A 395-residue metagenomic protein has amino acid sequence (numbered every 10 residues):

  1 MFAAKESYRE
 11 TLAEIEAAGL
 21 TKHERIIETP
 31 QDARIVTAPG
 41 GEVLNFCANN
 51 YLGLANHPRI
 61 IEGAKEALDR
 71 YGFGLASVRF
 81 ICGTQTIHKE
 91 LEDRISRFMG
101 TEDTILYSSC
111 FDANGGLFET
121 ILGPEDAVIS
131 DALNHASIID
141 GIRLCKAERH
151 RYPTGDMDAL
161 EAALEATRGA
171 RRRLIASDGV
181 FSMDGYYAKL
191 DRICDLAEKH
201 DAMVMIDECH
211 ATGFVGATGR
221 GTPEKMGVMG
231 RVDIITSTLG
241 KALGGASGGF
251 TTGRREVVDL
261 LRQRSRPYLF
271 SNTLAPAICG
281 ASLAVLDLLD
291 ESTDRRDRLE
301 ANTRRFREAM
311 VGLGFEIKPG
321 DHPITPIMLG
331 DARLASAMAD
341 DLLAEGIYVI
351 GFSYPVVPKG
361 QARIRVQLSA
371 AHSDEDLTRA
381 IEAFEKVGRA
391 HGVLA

Functional and structural regions predicted by a protein language model:
F2, L54, P58, E62-E66 (+5 more regions): PLP-dependent enzyme catalytic core of the Aspartate aminotransferase-like
A4, Y8-F73, A202: N-terminal "arm"/small-domain region of PLP-dependent enzymes with the aminotransferase-like
N50, H150, T154-I206: Active-site phosphate-binding strand-loop segment of PLP-dependent enzymes
L54, D297-F306, V311-G346, V356 (+2 more regions): Conserved PLP-binding catalytic core of the aspartate aminotransferase-like
E62-C110: Conserved N-terminal alpha-helix of the aminotransferase class I/II PLP-enzyme fold
L117-A136: Conserved PLP-anchoring active-site segment centered on the Schiff-base-forming lysine
H200-M203, H210, V215-D321: Active-site C-terminal subdomain of aminotransferase-like
